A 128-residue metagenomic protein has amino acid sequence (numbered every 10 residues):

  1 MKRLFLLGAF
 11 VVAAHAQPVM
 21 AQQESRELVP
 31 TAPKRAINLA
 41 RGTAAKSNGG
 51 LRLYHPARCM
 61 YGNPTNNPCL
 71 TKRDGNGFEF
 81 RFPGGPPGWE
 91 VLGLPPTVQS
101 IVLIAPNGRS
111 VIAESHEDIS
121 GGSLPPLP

Functional and structural regions predicted by a protein language model:
L4-V12: Sec-dependent N-terminal signal peptides
F10, V29, C69-T71: Residues embedded in well-ordered secondary-structure elements
H15-A21: Sec/Tat signal peptide C-region and signal peptidase I cleavage site
A21-Q23, P128: Intrinsically disordered, low-complexity, hydrophilic segments
E24-N63: Short, non-transmembrane alpha-helical segments in secretory-pathway proteins
P56-L103: Exposed beta-strand-loop-beta-strand "reactive/processing" segments of non-cytosolic proteins
P95-P128: A short, surface-exposed interaction/processing loop segment used at functional sites
